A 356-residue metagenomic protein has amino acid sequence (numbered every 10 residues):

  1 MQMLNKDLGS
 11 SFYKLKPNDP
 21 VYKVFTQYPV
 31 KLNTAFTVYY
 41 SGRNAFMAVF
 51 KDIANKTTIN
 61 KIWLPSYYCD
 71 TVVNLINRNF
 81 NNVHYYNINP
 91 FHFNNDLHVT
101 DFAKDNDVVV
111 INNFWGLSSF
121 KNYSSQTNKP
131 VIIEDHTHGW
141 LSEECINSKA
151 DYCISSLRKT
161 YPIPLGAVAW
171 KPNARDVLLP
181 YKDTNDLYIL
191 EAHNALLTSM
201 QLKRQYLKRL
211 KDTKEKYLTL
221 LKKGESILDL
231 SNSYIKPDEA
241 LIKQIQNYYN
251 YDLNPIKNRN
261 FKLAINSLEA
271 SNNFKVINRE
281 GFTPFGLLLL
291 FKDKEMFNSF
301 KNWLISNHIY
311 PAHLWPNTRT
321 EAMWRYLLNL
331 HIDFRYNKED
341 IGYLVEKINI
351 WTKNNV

Functional and structural regions predicted by a protein language model:
M1-T58, D252-P255, I350-V356: Conserved PLP-binding active-site segment in aminotransferase class I/II-type PLP enzymes
G9, Y13, L230-I265, K275-L290: Conserved glycine-rich beta-strand-loop-beta hairpin in the small C-terminal domain of fold type I
F50-A103: Conserved PLP-anchoring active-site segment centered on the Schiff-base-forming lysine
N89-L179: Active-site phosphate-binding strand-loop segment of PLP-dependent enzymes
F102, V177, K294-K301, Y336-G342: Short, conserved charged micro-motifs
A174-P237: Active-site C-terminal subdomain of aminotransferase-like
Y251, F274-T318: Conserved PLP-binding catalytic core of the aspartate aminotransferase-like
S306, A312, N317-V356: PLP-dependent enzyme catalytic core of the Aspartate aminotransferase-like
